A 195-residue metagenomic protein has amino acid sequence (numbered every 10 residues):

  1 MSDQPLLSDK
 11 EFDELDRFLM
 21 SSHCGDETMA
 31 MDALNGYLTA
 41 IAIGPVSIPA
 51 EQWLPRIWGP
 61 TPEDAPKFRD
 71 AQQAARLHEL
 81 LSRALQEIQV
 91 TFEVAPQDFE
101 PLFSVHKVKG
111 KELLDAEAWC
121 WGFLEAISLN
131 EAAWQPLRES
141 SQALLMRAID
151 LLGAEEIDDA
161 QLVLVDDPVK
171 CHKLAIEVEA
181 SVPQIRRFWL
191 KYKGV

Functional and structural regions predicted by a protein language model:
M1-C120, L124-V195: Domain-length accessory/inserted modules outside core catalytic folds
